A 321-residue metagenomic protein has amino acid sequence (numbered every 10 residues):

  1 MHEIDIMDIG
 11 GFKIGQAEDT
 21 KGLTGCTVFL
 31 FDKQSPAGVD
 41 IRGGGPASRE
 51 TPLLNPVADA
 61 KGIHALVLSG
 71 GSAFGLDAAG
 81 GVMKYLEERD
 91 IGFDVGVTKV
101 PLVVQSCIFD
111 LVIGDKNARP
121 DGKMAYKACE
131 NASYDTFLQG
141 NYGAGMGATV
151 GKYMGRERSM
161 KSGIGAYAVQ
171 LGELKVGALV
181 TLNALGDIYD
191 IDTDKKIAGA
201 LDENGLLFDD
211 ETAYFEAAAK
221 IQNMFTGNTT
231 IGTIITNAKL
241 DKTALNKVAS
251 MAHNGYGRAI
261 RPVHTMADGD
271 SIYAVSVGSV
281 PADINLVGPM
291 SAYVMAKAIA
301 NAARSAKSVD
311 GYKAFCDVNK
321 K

Functional and structural regions predicted by a protein language model:
M1-A73, D77-G80, E88-K321: A structural signal for small-residue-enriched, beta-sheet-centric alpha/beta enzyme cores and oligomeric scaffold folds
M83: Acidic/His-rich segments in extracytoplasmic proteins that coordinate ligands and/or metal ions
